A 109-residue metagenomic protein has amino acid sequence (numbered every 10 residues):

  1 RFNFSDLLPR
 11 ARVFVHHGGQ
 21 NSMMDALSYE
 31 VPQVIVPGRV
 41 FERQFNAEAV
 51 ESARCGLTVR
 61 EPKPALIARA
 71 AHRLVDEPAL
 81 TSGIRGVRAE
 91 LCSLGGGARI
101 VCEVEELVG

Functional and structural regions predicted by a protein language model:
R1-G109: Catalytic core of nucleotide-sugar-dependent glycosyltransferases
